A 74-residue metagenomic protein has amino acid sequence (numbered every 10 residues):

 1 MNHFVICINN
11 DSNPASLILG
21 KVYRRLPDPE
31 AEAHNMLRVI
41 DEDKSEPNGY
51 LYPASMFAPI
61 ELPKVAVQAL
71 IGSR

Functional and structural regions predicted by a protein language model:
N2-M56: Basic/aromatic-rich interaction segments and small domains that mediate binding to polyanionic partners
S45-R74: Intrinsically disordered, low-complexity, charged/polar segments
